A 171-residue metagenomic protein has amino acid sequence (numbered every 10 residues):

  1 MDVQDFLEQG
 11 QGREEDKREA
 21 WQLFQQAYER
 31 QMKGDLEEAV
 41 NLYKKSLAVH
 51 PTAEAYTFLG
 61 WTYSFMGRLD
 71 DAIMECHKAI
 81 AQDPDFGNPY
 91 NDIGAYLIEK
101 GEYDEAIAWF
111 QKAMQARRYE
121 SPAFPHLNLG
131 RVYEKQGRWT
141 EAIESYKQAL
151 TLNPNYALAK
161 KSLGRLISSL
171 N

Functional and structural regions predicted by a protein language model:
D2, M32-L42, F65-K78, K100-Q115 (+3 more regions): Structural signature of tandem alpha-helical TPR/SEL1-like repeats, specifically the intra-repeat loop/turn
D2-Q22, K45, A116-E120: TPR-adjacent "capping" and linker segments in tetratricopeptide-repeat scaffold/adaptor proteins
D16-E54, F65: Alpha-helical segment of the N-proximal tetratricopeptide repeat
F24-M32, T57-F65, N88-I98, F124-R131 (+1 more regions): Conserved alpha-helical positions within TPR/SEL1-like repeat arrays
L47, I80, M114-A116, L150 (+1 more regions): A conserved position within tetratricopeptide repeats
H50-P51, P84, R118-E120, P154: Short coil turns that delineate tetratricopeptide repeat
K135, T140, E144-S162: Solenoidal tandem-repeat scaffolds enriched in leucines and small polar residues
